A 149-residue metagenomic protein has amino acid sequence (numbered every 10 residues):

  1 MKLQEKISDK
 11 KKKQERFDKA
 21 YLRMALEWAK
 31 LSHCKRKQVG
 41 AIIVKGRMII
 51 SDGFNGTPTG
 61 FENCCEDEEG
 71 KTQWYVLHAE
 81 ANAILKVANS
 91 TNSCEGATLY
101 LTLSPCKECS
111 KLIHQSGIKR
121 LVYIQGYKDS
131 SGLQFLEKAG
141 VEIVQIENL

Functional and structural regions predicted by a protein language model:
M1-L149: Zinc-dependent deaminase catalytic domain
